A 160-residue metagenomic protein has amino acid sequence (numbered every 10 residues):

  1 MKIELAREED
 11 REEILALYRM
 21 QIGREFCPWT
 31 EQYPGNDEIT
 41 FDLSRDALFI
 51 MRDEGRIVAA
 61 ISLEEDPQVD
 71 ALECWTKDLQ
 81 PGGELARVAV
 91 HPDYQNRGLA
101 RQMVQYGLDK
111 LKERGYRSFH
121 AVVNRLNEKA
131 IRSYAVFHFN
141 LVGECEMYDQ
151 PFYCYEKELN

Functional and structural regions predicted by a protein language model:
K2-A16: A short beta-loop-alpha structural element at the N-terminal edge of CoA-dependent acyl/N-acetyltransferase catalytic
L15, R19-F41: Conserved GNAT-fold acetyl-CoA-binding loop/helix
A47-E65: Conserved beta-hairpin
S62-R87: Conserved acyl-donor/pantetheine-binding loop and adjacent beta-alpha core of acyl/acetyltransferases and related
A86-Q95, N124: A short, internal acetyl-CoA/4′-phosphopantetheine-binding micro-motif in the GNAT/acyltransferase core
V90, N96-D109, R132-V136: Conserved acetyl-CoA-binding loop-helix of GNAT-fold acetyltransferases
V104, L111-V122: Conserved GNAT acetyl-CoA-binding A-motif
A121-I131, M147-P151: Conserved beta-strand-loop-alpha-helix junction that forms the acyl-donor binding cleft
